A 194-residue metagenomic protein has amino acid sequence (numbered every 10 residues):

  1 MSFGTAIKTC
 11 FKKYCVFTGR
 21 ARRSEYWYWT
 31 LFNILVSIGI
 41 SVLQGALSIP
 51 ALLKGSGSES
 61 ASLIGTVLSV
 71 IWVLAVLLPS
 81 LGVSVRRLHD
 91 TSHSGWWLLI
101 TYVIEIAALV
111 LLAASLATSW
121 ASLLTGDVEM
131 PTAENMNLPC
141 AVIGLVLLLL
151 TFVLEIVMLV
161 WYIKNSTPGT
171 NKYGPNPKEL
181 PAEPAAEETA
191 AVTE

Functional and structural regions predicted by a protein language model:
M1, T9, G55-S58, S62 (+1 more regions): Membrane-targeting and insertion segments and their boundary/processing signals
M1-F32, S80-G95, L159-E194: Membrane-interface extramembranous regions at the lipid-water interface
S2, S94, P131-T132, C140: Alpha-helix initiation/capping motif
S24-A51, A61-V83, S94-S122, P139-I163: Hydrophobic alpha-helical transmembrane segments in multi-pass membrane proteins
G55-G57, W120-L138: Interfacial non-cytosolic loop connecting adjacent transmembrane helices
